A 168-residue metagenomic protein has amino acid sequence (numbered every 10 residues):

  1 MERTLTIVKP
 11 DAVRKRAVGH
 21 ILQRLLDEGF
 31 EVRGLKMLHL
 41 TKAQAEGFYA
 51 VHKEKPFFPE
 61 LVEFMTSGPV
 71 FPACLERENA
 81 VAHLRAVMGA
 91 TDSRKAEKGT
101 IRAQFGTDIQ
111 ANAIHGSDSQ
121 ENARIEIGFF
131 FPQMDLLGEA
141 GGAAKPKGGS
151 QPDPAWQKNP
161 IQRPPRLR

Functional and structural regions predicted by a protein language model:
M1-R168: Non-catalytic terminal and connector segments of soluble metabolic enzymes
